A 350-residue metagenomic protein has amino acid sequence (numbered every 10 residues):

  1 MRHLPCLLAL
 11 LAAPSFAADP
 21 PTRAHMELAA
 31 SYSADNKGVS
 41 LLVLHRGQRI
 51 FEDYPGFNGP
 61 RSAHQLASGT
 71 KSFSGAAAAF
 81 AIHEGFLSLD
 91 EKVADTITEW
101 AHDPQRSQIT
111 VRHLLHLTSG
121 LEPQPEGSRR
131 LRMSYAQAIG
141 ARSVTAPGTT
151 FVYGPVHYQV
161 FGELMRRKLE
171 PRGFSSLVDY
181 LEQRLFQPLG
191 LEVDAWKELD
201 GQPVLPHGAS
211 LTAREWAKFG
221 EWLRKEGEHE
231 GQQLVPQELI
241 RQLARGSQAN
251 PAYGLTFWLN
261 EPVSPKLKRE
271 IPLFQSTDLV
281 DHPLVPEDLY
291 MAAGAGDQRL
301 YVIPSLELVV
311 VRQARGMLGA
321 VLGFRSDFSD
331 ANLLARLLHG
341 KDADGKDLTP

Functional and structural regions predicted by a protein language model:
A29-N58, L300-I303, E307-V311: A short, well-structured edge-of-sheet supersecondary motif
G47, H64-D90, L114, F161-M165 (+1 more regions): Active-site SXXK
Q48-D53, D95, Q124-P147, F151-Y153 (+1 more regions): Short, charged, amphipathic alpha-helices and their helix-cap/turn boundaries
H83-S119, E170-H207, L211: Active-site helix/loop module of the DD-peptidase/beta-lactamase fold, centered on the serine-lysine SxxK catalytic
W100-R129, A141-T149, G154-Q159, L211-R214: Conserved catalytic neighborhood of penicillin-recognizing serine enzymes
V160-L164, G208-E228, Q298-A314: Active-site-proximal alpha-helical segments within enzyme catalytic domains
E192-V193, G246-V309: Active-site Gly/Thr loop motif
L289-P350: Structured C-terminal helix/loop/strand segments within mature extracytoplasmic catalytic/sensor domains
